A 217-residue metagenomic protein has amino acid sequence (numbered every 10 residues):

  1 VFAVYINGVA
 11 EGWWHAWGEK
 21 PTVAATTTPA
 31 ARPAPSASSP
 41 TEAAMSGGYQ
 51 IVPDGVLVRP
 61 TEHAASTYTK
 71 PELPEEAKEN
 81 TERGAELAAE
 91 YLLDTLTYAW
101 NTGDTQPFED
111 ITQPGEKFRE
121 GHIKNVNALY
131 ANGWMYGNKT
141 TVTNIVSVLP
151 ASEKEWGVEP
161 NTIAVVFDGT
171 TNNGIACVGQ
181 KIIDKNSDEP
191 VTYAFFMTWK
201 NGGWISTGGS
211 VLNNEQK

Functional and structural regions predicted by a protein language model:
V1-A25, E42, L149-K217: Exposed beta-sheet edge and beta->alpha loop/turn motif
F2-L87: Juxtamembrane and targeting peptides
M45, V142-T143, S206: A broad structural signal for short, well-ordered beta-strand segments within beta-sheet-rich domains
V56-Y136: Core segments of small alpha/beta cavity-forming domains
K78, R119-V126, T143-N144, N172-A176 (+1 more regions): A short linear-motif detector with a strong N-terminal bias
A131-E153: A short, amphipathic edge element
